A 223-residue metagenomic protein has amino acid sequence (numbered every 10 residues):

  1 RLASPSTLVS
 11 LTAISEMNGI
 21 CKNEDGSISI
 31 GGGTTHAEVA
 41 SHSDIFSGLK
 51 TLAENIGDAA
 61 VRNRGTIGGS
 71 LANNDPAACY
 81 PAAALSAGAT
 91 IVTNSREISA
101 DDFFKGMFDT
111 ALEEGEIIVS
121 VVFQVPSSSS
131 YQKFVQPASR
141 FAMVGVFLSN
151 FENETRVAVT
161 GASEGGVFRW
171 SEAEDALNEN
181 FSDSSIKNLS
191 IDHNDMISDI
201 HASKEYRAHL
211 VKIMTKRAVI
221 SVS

Functional and structural regions predicted by a protein language model:
R1-S223: C-terminal structural segment of proteins
